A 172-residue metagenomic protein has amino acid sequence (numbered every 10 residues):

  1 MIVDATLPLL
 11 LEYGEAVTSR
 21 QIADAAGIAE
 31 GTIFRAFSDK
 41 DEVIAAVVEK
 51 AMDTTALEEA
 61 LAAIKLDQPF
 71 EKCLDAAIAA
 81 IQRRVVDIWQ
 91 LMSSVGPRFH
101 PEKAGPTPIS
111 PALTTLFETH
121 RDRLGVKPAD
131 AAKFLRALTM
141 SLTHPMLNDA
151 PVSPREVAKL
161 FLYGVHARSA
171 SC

Functional and structural regions predicted by a protein language model:
M1, A5, L9-E42, A46: Helix-turn-helix
A5-E12, E58, F134-P145: Solvent-exposed, amphipathic alpha-helical segments
V48-A76: Amphipathic alpha-helical linker/stalk segments
E59-A63, L91-H100: Short linear capping/connector segments at secondary-structure termini
K72, A76, R83-D87, P97-G125 (+3 more regions): Amphipathic alpha-helical packing segments from all-alpha helical-bundle domains
S94-G96, L135-T139, F161: Short alpha-helical scaffolding segments that buttress acidic/His motifs in well-ordered protein cores
L160-R168: C-terminal alpha-helix
